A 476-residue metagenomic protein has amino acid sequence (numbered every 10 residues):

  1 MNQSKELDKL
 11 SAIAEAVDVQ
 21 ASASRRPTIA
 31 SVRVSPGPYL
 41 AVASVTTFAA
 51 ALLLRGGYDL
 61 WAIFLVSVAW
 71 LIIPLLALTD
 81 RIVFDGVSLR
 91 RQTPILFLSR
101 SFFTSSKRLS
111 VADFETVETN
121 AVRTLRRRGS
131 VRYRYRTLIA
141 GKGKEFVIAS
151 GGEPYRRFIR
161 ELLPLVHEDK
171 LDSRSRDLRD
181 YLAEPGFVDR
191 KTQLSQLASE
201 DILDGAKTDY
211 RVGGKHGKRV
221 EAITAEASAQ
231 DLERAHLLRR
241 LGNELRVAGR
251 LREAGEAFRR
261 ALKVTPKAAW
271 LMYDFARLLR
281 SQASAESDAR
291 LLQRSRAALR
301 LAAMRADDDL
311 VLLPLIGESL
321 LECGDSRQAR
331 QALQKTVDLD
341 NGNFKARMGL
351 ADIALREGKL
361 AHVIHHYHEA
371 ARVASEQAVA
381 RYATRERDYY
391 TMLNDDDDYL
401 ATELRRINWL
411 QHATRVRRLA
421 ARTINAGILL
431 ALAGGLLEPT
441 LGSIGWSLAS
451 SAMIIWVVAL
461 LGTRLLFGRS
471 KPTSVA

Functional and structural regions predicted by a protein language model:
N2-R55, A140, K144: N-terminal membrane-targeting/pre-transmembrane regions
S31, Q92-F158, R176-D180: Non-transmembrane, membrane-adjacent beta-strand/coil modules in membrane-associated proteins and peripheral
S31-R81, A421-E438, S447-R464: Alpha-helical transmembrane spans
A229, L262-K263, A297-M304, Q334-D338 (+1 more regions): Conserved structural position within tetratricopeptide repeats
L232, P266, A306-D307, N341 (+1 more regions): Short coil turns that delineate tetratricopeptide repeat
